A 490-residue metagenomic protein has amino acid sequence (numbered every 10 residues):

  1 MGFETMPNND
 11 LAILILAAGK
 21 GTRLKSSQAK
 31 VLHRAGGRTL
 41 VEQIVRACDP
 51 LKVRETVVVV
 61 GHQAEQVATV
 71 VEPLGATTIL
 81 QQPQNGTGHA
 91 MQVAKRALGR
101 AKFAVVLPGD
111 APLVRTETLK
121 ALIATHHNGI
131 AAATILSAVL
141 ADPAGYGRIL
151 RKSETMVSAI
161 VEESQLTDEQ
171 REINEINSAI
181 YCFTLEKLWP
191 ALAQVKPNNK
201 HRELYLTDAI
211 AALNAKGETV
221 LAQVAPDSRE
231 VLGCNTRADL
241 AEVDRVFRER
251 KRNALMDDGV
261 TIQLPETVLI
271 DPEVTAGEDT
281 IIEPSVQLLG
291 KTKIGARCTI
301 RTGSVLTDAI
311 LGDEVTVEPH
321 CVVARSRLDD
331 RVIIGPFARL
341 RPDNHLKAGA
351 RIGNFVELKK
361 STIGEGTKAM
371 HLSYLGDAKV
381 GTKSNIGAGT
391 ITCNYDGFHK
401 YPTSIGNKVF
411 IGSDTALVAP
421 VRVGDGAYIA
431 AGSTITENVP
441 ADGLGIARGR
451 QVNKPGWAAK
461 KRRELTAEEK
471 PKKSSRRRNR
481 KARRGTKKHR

Functional and structural regions predicted by a protein language model:
G2-A12, R38-A124, N128, T466-A467: Conserved N-terminal catalytic core of the sugar/cofactor nucleotidyltransferase
P7-N9, N174-G277: Conserved alpha/beta core of the MobA/IspD/sugar-nucleotide pyrophosphorylase nucleotidyltransferase superfamily
L11-A35, L51: Glycine-rich N-terminal loop/short-helix segment of MobA-like nucleotidyltransferase
A17, V60, P108, S137-A138: Short beta-strand/turn micro-motifs composed of small residues that flank or help shape donor/cofactor-binding pockets
Q28, K52, V71-G75, S153 (+1 more regions): Short, structured coil segments at secondary-structure junctions
E65, L74, V114-H201, T207-A209 (+2 more regions): Conserved core of the sugar-phosphate nucleotidyltransferase
V274-N344: Acidic, glycine-rich loop-and-beta core segments that form the ion-binding/anion-interacting portion of active sites
T316-R490: Glycine-rich hexapeptide-repeat left-handed beta-helix
